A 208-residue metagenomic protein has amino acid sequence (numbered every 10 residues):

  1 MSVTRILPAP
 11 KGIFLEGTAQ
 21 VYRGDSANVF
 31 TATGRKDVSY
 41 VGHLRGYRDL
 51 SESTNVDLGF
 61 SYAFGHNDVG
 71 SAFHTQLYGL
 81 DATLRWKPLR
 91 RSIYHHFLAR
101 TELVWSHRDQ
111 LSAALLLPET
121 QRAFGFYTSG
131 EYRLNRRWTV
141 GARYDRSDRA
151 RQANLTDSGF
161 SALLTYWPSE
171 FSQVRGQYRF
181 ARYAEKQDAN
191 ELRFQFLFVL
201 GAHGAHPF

Functional and structural regions predicted by a protein language model:
M1, K36-Y40, H74-Y78, T120-F126 (+2 more regions): Residues that define the transmembrane beta-barrel architecture of outer-membrane proteins
M1-G65: Aromatic- and glycine-enriched pocket-lining scaffold segments that form the walls of small-molecule binding clefts
V3, G17-A19, L44, L58-F60 (+7 more regions): Membrane-embedded beta-strand positions of outer-membrane beta-barrel proteins
R5-L7, V21-D25, R48, Y62-D68 (+5 more regions): Transmembrane beta-strands of outer-membrane beta-barrel pores
P8-L15, D49-V56, P88-F97, R137 (+2 more regions): Short loop/turn motifs that connect adjacent beta-strands in outer-membrane beta-barrel proteins
V29-R35, D68-H74, A150-D157, Y183-A189: Solvent-exposed loop/turn segments connecting transmembrane beta-strands in outer-membrane beta-barrel proteins
S53-A150: Detector for outer-membrane/organellar transmembrane beta-barrel domains, recognizing the amphipathic beta-strand
L80-A82, Y166, D188-F208: Outer-membrane beta-barrel "beta-signal"
